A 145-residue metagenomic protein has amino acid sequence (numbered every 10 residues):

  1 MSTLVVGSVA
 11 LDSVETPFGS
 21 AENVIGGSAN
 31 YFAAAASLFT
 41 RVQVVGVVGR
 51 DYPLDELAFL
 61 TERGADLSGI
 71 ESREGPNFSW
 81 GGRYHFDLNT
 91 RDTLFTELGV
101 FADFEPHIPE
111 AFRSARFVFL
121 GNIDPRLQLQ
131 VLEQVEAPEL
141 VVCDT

Functional and structural regions predicted by a protein language model:
M1-L4: Extreme N-terminal starter segment of soluble prokaryotic enzymes
S8: Active-site glycine-centered loops adjacent to acidic/histidine catalytic or metal-binding residues that shape
L11-N23, L38-L120, L132-A137: Conserved N-terminal subdomain of the carbohydrate kinase-like
G26: Residues forming the flavin
A29, F104, L127-Q128: Amphipathic coiled-coil/heptad-repeat helices and related helical stalk/stem segments that mediate oligomerization
N30-S37: Proline/glycine-anchored alpha-helix kink/cap motifs
G49-D51, N122-L127, T145: Short beta->alpha connector loops
V141-C143: Hydrophobic faces of well-ordered beta-strands that scaffold small-molecule active sites in alpha/beta enzyme cores
